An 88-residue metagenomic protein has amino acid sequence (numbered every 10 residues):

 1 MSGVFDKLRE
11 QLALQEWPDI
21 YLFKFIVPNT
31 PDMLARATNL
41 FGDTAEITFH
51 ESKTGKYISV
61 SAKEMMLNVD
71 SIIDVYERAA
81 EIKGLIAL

Functional and structural regions predicted by a protein language model:
M1-S59, M65-L88: Long, contiguous binding/interaction regions
